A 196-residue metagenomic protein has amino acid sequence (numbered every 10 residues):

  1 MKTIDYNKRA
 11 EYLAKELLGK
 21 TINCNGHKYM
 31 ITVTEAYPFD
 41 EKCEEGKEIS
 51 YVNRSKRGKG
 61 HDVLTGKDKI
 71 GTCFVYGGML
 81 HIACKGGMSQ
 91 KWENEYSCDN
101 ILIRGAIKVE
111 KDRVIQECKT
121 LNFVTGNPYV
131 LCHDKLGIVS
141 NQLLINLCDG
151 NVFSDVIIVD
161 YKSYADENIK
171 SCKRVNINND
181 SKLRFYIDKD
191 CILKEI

Functional and structural regions predicted by a protein language model:
M1-I196: Conserved, well-structured core segments that form or line functional sites
